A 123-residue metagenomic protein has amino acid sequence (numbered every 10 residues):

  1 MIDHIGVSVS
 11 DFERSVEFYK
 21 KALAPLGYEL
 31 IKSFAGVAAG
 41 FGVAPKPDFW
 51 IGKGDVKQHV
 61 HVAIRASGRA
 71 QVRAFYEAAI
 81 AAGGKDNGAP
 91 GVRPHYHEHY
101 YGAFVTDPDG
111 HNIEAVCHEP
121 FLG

Functional and structural regions predicted by a protein language model:
M1-V16, V62, E119-G123: N-terminal beta-strand motif that seeds the catalytic metal site of vicinal oxygen chelate
V7-P47: Core segments of cupin and vicinal oxygen chelate
D11-E13, A63-P108: Vicinal oxygen chelate
G27-E29, W50, D86-P90: A short linear hydrophobic-aromatic micro-motif
A39-A81: Long, continuous compositionally biased terminal/linker segments
H97-E98, F104, A115-L122: Short beta->alpha transition motifs characteristic of CBS
N112: Glycine-rich acetyl-CoA-binding "A-motif" of GNAT/NAT acetyltransferases
